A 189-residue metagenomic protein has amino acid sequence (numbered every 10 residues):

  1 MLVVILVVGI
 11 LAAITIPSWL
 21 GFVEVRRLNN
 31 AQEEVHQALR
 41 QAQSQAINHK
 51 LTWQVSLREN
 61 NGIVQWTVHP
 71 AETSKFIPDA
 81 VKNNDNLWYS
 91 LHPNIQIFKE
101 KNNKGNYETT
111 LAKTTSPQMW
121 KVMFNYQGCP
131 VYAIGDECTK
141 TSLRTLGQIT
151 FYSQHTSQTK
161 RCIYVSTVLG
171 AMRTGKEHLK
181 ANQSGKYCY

Functional and structural regions predicted by a protein language model:
M1-E24, A38: N-terminal single-pass transmembrane signal-anchor helix
I14-G21, V25, S44, T52 (+1 more regions): N-terminal helix-rich module
G21-A38, I47-H49: Membrane-proximal amphipathic alpha-helices that sit immediately adjacent to an N-terminal transmembrane/signal-anchor
Q41: Conserved polar catalytic motif of the HATPase_c/GHKL fold
